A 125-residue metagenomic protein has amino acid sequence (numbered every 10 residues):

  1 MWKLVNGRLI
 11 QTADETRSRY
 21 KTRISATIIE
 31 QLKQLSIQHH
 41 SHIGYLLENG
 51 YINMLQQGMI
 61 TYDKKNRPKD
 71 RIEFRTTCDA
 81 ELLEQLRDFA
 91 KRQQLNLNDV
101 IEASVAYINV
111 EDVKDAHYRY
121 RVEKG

Functional and structural regions predicted by a protein language model:
M1-D70, T77-E81, D88-G125: A detector of short terminal or domain-flanking linear segments
